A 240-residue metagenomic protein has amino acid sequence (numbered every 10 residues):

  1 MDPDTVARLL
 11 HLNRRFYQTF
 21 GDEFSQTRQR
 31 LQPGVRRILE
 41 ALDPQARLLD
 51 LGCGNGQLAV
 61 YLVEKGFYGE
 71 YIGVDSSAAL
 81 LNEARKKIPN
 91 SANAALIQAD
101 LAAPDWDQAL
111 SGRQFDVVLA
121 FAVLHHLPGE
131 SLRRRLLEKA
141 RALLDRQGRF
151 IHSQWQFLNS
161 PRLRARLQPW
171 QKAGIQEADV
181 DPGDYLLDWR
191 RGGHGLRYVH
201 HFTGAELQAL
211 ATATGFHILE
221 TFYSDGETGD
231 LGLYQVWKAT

Functional and structural regions predicted by a protein language model:
M1-D43, Q57, Y61: Conserved class I S-adenosyl-L-methionine
Q45-G52: Conserved class I S-adenosyl-L-methionine
N55-W106: Class I SAM-dependent methyltransferase SAM/SAH-binding core
L119: A conserved beta-strand element that flanks and buttresses the S-adenosyl-L-methionine
R134-R146: A short glycine-rich, Lys/Arg-flanked "PGG" loop and its adjoining helix->strand segment in the class I
I151-L210, E220: SAM-dependent methyltransferase
F216-G226: Conserved S-adenosyl-L-methionine
S224-T240: Core SAM-dependent methyltransferase catalytic element
